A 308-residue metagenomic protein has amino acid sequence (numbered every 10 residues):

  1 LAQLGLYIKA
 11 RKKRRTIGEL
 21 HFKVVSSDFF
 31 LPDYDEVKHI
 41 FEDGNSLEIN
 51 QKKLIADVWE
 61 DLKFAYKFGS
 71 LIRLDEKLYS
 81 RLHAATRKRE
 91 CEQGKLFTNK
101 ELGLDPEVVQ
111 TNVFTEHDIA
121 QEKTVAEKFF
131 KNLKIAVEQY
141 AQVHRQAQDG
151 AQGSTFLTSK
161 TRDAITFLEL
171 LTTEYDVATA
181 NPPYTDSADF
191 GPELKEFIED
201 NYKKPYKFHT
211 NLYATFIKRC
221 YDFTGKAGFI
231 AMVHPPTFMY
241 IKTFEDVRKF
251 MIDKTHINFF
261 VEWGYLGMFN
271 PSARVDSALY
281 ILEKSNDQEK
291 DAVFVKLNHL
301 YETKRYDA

Functional and structural regions predicted by a protein language model:
L1-F22, S26, L31-E42, E169-A308: Signature of N6-adenine DNA methyltransferases within the class I
L1-T173: Class I S-adenosyl-L-methionine-dependent methyltransferase module
